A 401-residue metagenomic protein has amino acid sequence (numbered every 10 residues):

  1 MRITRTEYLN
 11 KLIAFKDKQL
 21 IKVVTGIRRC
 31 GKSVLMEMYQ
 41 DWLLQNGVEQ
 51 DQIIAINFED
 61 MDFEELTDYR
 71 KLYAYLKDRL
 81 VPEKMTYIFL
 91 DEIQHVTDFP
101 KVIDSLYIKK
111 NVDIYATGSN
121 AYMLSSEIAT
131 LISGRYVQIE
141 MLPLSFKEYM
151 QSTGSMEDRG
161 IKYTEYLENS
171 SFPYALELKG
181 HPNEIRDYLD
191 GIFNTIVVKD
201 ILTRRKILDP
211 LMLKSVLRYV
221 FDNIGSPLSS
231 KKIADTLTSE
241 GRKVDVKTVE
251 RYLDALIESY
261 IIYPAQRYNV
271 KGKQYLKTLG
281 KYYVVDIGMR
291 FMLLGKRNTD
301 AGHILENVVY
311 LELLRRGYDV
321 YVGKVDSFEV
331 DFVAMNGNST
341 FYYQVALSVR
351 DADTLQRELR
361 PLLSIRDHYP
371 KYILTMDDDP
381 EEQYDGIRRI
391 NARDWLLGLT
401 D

Functional and structural regions predicted by a protein language model:
I3-D17: Pre-Walker A adenine-sensing motif
V24: Hydrophobic anchor at the beta1->P-loop junction of P-loop NTPases
K32: Conserved lysine of the Walker
L35: Hydrophobic positions on the alpha1 helix immediately C-terminal to the Walker A/P-loop
A55-E83: Short glycine-rich substrate-engagement loop in P-loop NTPases that contacts/grips substrate
S119-A121, S125-P227, Y260-Y263: Interdomain motor-coupling "hinge/lid" segment immediately C-terminal to the ATP-binding subdomain of NTP-driven enzymes
G180-T340: Accessory nucleic acid-recognition modules appended to NTPase machines
D378-D401: Domain-level recognition of nuclease-like catalytic cores that cleave nucleotide substrates
